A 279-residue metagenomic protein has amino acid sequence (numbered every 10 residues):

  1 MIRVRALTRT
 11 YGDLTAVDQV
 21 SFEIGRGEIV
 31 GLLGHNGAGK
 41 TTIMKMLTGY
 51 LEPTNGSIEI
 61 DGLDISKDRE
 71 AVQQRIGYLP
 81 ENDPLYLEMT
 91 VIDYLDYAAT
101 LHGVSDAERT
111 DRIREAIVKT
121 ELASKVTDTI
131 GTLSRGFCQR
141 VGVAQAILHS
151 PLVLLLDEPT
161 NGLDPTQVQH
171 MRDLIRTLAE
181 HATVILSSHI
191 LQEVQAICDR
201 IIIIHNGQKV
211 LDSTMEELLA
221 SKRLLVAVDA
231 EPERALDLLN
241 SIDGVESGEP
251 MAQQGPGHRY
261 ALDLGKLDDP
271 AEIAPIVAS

Functional and structural regions predicted by a protein language model:
H35-G39: Walker A (P-loop) phosphate-binding loop of ABC-type ATPase nucleotide-binding domains
T48: Helix-to-loop junction immediately C-terminal to a conserved catalytic motif
G56-K67, A71-V72: Conserved ABC transporter NBD signature motif
D96, T100, A107-K125: Conserved ABC ATPase "signature" region
L154-E158: Catalytic Walker B motif of ABC-type/P-loop ATPase nucleotide-binding domains
H170-L262: ABC transporter nucleotide-binding domain
